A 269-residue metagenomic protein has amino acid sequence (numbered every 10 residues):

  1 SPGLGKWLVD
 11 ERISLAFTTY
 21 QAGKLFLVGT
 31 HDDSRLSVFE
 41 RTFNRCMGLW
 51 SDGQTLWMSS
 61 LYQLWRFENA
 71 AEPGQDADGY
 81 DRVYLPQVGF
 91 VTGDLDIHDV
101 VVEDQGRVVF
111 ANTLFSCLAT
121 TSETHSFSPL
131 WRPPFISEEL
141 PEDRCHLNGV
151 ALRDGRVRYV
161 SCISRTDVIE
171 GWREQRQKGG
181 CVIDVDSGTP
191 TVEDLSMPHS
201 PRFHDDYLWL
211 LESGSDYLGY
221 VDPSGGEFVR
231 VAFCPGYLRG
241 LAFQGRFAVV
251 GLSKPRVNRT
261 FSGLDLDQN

Functional and structural regions predicted by a protein language model:
S1-N269: Sequence-structural signature of mature extracellular/luminal beta-sheet repeat domains, prominently beta-propellers
